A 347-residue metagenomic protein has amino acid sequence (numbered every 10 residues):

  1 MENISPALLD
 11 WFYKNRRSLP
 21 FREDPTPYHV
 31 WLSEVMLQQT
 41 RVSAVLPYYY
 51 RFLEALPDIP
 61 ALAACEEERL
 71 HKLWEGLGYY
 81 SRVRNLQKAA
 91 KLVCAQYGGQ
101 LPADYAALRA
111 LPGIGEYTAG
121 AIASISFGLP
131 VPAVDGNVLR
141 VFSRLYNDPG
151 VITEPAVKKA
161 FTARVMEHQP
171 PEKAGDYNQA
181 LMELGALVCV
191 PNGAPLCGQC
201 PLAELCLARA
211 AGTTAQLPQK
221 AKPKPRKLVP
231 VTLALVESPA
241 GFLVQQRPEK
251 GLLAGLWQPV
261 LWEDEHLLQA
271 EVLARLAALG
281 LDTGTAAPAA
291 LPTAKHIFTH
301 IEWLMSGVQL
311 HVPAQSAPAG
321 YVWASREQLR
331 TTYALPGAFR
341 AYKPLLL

Functional and structural regions predicted by a protein language model:
M1-S18, E23, A186-L347: Intrinsically disordered, low-complexity, charged terminal extensions of DNA damage-control enzymes
S5-G198, L202-A211, A215, L281-D282: Catalytic cores of DNA base-excision repair glycosylases
